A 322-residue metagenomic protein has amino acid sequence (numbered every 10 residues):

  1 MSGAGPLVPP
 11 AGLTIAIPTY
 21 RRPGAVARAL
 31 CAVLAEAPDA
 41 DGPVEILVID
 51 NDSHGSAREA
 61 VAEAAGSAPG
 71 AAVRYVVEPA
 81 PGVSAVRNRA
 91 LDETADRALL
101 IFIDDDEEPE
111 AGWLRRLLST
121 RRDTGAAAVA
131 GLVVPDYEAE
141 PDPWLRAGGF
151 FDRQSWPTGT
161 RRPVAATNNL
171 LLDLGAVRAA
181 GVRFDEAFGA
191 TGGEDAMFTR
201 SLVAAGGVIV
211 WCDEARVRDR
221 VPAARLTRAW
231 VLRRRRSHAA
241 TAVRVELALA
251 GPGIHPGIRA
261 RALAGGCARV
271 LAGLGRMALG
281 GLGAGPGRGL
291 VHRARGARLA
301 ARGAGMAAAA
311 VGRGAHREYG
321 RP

Functional and structural regions predicted by a protein language model:
C31-P43: Short, acidic, metal-binding catalytic loop of nucleotide-sugar glycosyltransferases
D50-V61, E107: A conserved acidic beta->alpha catalytic loop
E78-A95: Glycine-rich, basic loop-to-helix element that forms the pyrophosphate-binding segment of sugar-nucleotide handling
R97-E108: Short beta-strand-to-loop acidic/aromatic patch adjacent to the donor-nucleotide binding site
G112-P143: Conserved donor NDP-sugar-binding/catalytic core segment of glycosyltransferases
G131-L132, R146-P163: Short, flexible, basic/aromatic active-site loop/helix in glycosyltransferases
G189-R200: Acidic donor-binding loop at a coil-to-helix junction in glycosyltransferase catalytic cores that engages
R233-S237, G251-P322: Non-catalytic, C-terminal membrane-associated alpha-helical segments of glycosyltransferases
